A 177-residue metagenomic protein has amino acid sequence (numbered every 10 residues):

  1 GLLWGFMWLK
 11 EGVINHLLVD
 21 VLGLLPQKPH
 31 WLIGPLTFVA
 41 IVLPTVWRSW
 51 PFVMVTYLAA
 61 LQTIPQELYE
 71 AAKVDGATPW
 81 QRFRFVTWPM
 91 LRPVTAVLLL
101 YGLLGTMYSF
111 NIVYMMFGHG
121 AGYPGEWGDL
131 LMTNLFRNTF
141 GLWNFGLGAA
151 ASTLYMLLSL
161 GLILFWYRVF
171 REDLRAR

Functional and structural regions predicted by a protein language model:
G1-R177: A structural signal for multi-pass alpha-helical bundles of membrane permease subunits that mediate small-molecule
